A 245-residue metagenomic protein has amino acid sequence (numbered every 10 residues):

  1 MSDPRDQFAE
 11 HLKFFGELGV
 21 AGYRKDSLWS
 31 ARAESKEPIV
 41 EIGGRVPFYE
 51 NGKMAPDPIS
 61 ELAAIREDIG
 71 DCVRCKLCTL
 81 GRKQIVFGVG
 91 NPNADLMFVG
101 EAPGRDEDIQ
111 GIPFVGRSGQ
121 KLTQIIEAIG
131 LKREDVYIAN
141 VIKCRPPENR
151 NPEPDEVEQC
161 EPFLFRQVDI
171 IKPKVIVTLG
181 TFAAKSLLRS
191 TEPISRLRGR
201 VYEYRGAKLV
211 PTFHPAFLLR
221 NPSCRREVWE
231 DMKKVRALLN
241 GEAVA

Functional and structural regions predicted by a protein language model:
S2-P4: C-terminal amphipathic alpha-helical interaction region
D6, E10-G16, A21-A245: A polyanion-binding, active-site-adjacent surface
